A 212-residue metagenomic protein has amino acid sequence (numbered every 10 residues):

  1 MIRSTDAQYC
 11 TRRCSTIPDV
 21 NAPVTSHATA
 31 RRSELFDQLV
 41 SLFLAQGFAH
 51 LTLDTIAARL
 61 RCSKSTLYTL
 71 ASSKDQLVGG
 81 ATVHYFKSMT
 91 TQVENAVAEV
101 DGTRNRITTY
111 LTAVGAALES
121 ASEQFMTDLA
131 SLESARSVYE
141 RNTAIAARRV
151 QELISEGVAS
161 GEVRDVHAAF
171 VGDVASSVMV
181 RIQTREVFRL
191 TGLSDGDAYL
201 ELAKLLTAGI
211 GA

Functional and structural regions predicted by a protein language model:
M1-Q46, H50-R59, D75-G79: Basic, helix-initiating cap at the start of DNA-binding domains
A30-S41, A45, R59, Q76-E99 (+6 more regions): Alpha-helical structural segments
T55, G102-R106, H167-F170: A conserved beta-strand->loop->alpha-helix hinge within the catalytic CA
L60-A71: Short hydrophobic/aromatic patch on the recognition helix
K87-T90, T109, S134-S160, A169-S177 (+1 more regions): Amphipathic alpha-helical packing segments from all-alpha helical-bundle domains
F125-L129, R136, A159-K204: Hydrophobic/aromatic-rich alpha-helical bundle segments in the mid-to-C-terminal region
L153, L205-A212: C-terminal alpha-helix
